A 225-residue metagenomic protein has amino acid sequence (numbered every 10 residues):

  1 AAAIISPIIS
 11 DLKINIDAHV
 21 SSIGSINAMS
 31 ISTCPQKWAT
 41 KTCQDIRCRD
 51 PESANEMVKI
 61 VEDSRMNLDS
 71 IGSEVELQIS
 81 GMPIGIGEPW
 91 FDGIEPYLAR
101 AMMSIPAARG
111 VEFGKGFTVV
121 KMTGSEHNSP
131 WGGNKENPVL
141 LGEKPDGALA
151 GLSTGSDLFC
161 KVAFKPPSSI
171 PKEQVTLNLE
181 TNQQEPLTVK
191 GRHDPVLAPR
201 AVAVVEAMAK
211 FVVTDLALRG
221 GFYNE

Functional and structural regions predicted by a protein language model:
A1-N15, P96, R100, S156-P167 (+1 more regions): Alpha-helical support elements that line or immediately flank enzyme active sites and cofactor-binding pockets
A1-W90: Glycine-rich, mobile lid/loop segments that gate access to catalytic sites or pores
K13-G24, T118, L218-E225: Short alpha-helical "patches" and their helix-cap loops
S22-T33, G124-E126, N182-L187: Short, mixed-charge aromatic SLiMs
K37, N137, R192-H193: Short hydrophobic/aromatic segments of transmembrane alpha-helices and their interfaces
P51, E88, D92, P96 (+3 more regions): Conserved structured core elements
L68-Q184: Glycine-rich anion/phosphate-binding loop at the beta-strand->alpha-helix junction
P167-E225: Internal helix-turn-beta structural module
